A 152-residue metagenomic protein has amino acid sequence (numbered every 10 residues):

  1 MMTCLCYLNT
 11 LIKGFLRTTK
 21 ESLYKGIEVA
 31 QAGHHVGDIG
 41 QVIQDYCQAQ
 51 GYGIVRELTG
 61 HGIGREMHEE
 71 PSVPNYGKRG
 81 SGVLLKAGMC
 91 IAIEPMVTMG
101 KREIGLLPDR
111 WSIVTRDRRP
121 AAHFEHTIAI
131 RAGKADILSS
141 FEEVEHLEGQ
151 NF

Functional and structural regions predicted by a protein language model:
M1-F152: Active-site neighborhoods and metal-handling regions in enzymes and metal-associated proteins
